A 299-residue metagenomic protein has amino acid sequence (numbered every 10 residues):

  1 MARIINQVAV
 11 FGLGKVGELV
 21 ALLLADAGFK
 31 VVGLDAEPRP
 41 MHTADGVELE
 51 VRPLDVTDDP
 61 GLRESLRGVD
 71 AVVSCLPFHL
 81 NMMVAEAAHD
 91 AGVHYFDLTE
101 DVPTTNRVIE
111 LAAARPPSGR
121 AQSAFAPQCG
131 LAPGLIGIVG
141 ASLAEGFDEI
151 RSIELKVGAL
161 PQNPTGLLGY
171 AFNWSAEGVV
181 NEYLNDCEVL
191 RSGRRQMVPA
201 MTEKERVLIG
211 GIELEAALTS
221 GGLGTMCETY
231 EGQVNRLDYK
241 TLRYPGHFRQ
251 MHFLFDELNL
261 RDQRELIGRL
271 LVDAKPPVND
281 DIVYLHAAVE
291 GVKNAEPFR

Functional and structural regions predicted by a protein language model:
I5, G146-R299: C-terminal catalytic/substrate-binding lobe primarily of soluble NAD(P)-dependent oxidoreductases
V8-G12: Conserved N-terminal Rossmann-fold NAD(P)-binding element of oxidoreductases
G17-E18: N-terminal Rossmann-fold NAD(P) dinucleotide-binding loop
E37-P40, V102: Helix N-cap at the beta1-alpha1 junction of Rossmann-like dinucleotide-binding domains, i.e., the first residues
V56-G68: Conserved Rossmann-fold cofactor-binding substructure of NAD(P)-dependent oxidoreductases
D70-S74, Y95-D97: N-terminal Rossmann-like NAD(P) cofactor-binding module of classical short-chain dehydrogenase/reductase
A87-T105: ADP-ribose/adenylate-binding Rossmann-like module
T99-F125: Rossmann-fold NAD(P)-binding glycine/threonine-rich loop
